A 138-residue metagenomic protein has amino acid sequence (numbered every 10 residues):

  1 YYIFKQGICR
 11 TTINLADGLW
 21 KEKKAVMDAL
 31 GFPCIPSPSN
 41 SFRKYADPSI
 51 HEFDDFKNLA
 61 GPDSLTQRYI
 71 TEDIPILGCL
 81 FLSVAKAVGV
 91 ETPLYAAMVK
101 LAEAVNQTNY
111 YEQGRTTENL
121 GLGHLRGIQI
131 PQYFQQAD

Functional and structural regions predicted by a protein language model:
F4-I8: Long, compositionally biased stretches enriched for glycine and/or charged residues
C9-T12, A16-N58: Small-residue-rich helix-loop
A46-D138: C-terminal helical cap and adjacent loop that interface with cofactors, partners, or active-site loops
